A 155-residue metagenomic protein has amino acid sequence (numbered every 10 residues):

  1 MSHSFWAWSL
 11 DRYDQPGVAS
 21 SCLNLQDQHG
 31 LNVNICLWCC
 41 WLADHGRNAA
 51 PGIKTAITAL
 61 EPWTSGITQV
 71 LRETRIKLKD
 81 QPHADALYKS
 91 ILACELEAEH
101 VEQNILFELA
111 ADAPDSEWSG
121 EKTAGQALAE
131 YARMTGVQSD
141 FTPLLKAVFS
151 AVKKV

Functional and structural regions predicted by a protein language model:
M1-D11: Short, extreme N-terminal leader segments that mark the start of a protein/domain
H3, P16, N32-C39, S65 (+6 more regions): Non-catalytic, well-ordered alpha-helical scaffold segments
S9-P16, S150-K153: Acidic, glycine/proline-rich low-complexity segments that act as flexible tails and inter-domain linkers
S20-L60: N-terminal interaction modules that seed assembly of large macromolecular complexes
L23, C39, T58, R72-I76 (+3 more regions): Amphipathic alpha-helical segments within well-ordered protein domains
D44-L106: Structured binding/interaction patches within domain cores
D80-V155: A charged, amphipathic interaction segment
